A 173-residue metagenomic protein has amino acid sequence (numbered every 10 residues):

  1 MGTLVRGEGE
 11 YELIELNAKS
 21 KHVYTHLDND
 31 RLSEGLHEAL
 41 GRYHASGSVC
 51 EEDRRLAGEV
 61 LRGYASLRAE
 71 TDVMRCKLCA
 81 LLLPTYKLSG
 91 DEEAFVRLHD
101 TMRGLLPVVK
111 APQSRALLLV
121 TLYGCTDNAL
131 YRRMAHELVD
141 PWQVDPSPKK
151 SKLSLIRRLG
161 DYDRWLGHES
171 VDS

Functional and structural regions predicted by a protein language model:
M1-T3, D28-A45, D72-Y86, Q113-G124: Amphipathic alpha-helical repeat scaffolds of TPR domains
G7-E8, R42-V49, L67, P84-G90 (+2 more regions): Glycine-centered coil turns and helix-coil junctions that link the paired helices within alpha-helical repeat units
E8-E10, S20, D30, S46 (+1 more regions): Intrinsic-disorder/low-complexity loop/linker signature
E10-V23, C50-A65, E92-L106, L130-W142 (+1 more regions): Alpha-helical repeat scaffolds
L27-D28, S66, E70, K110 (+1 more regions): Structural signature of alpha-solenoid helical repeat scaffolds
A39-Y43, L81, T85, T101 (+4 more regions): TPR/TPR-like alpha-solenoid repeats
A116, V120, G124-S173: C-terminal non-catalytic interaction modules
